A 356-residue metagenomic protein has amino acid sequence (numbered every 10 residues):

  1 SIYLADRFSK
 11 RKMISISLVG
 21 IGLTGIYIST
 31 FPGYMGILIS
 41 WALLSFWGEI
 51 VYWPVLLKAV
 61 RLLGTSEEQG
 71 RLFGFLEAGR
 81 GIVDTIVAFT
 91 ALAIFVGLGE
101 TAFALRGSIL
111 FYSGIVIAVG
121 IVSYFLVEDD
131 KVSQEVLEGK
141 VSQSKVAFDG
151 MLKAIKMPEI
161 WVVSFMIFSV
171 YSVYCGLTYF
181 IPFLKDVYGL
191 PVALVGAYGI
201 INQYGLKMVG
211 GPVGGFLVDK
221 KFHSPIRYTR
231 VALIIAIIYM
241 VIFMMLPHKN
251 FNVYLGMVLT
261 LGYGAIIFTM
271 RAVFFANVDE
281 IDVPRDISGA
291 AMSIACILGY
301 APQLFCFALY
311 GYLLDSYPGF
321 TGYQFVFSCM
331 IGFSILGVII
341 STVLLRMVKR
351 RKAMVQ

Functional and structural regions predicted by a protein language model:
S1-S9, G210-H223, L314-D315: Helix-to-loop junctions at the C-terminal end of transmembrane segments in multipass secondary transporters
R7-L18, D219-I234: Cytoplasmic membrane-interface "Motif A"-like loop-to-helix N-cap segments of 12-TM Major Facilitator Superfamily
V19-G33, I234-N250: C-terminal ends and interior cores of transmembrane alpha-helices in multi-pass membrane transporters/permeases
S40-G79: Cytoplasmic helix-loop-helix junction between adjacent transmembrane helices in 12-TM secondary transporters
G70-F95, C296-F307: Glycine-rich segments within core transmembrane alpha-helices of 12-TM secondary carriers
A88, M157-G214, R271, C306-F307: Extracytoplasmic gate region of multi-pass secondary transporters
A91, S113-V136, I340-L345: C-terminal membrane-cytosol helix-exit motif in multi-pass small-molecule transporters
F125-D149, R351-Q356: Flexible cytoplasmic inter-helical loops of multi-pass small-molecule transporters
